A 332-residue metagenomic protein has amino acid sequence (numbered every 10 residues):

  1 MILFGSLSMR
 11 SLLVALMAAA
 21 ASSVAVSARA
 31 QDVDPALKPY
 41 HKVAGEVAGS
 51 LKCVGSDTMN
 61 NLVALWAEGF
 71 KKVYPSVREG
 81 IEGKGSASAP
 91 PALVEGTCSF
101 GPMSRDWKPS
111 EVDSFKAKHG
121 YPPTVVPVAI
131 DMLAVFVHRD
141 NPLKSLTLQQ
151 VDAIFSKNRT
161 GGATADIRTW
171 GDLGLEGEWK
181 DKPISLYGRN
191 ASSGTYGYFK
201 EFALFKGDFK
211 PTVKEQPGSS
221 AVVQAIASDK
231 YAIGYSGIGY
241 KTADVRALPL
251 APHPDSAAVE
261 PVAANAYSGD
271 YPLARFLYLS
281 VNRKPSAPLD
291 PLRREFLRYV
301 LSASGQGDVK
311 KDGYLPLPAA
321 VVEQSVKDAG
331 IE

Functional and structural regions predicted by a protein language model:
M1-M9: N-terminal secretory signal peptides that target proteins for export/translocation
S11-S23: Bacterial N-terminal signal peptides
V24-A30: Sec/Tat signal peptide C-region and signal peptidase I cleavage site
A30-E332: Flexible loop/hinge segments at secondary-structure junctions
